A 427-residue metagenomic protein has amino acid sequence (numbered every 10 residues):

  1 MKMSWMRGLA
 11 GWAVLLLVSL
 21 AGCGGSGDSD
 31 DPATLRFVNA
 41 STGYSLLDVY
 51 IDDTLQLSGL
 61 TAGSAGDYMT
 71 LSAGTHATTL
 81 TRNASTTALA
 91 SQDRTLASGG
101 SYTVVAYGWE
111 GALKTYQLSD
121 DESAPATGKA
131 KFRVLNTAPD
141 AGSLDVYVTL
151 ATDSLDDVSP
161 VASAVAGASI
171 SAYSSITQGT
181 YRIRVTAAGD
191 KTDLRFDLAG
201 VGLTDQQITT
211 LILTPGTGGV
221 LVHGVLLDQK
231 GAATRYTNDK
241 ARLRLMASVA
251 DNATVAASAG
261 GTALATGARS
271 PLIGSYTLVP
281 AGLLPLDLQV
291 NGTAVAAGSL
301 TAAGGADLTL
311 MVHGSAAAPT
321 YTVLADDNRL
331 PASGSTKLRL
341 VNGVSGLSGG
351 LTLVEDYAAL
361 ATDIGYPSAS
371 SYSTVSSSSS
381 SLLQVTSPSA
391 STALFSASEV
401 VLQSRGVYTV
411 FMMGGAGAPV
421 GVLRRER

Functional and structural regions predicted by a protein language model:
M1-A21: Sec-dependent bacterial lipoprotein signal peptides
C23-R427: Intrinsically disordered, low-complexity polar regions and short flexible loop motifs
